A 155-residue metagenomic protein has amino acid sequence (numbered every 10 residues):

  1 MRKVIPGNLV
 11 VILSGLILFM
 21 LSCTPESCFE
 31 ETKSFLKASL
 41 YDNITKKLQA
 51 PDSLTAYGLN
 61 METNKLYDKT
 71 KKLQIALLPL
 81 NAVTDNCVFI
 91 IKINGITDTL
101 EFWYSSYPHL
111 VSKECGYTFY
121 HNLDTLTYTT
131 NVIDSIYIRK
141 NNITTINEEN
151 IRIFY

Functional and structural regions predicted by a protein language model:
M1-F35: Bacterial Sec-dependent N-terminal signal peptides
T32-S34, D85-C87, T145-E149: Residues at beta-strand starts and edge strands
S39, L77-P79, E101-W103, R152-F154: Generic structural detector for well-ordered beta-strands
S39-L48: Structural motif
A50-I96: Tryptophan-paired
D85, D98, W103, G116-F119: The feature marks long extracellular or luminal low-complexity segments
I93-V111: Short acidic/polar inter-strand loop motif in beta-rich domains
P108-Y155: Glycine-rich, aromatic-bearing surface loops/beta-hairpins
